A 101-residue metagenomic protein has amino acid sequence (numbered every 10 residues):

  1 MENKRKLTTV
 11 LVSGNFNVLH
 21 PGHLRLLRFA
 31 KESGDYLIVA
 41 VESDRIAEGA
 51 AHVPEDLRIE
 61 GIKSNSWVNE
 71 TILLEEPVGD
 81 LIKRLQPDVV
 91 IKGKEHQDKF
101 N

Functional and structural regions predicted by a protein language model:
M1-N101: Nucleotidyltransferase catalytic core that binds NTPs
